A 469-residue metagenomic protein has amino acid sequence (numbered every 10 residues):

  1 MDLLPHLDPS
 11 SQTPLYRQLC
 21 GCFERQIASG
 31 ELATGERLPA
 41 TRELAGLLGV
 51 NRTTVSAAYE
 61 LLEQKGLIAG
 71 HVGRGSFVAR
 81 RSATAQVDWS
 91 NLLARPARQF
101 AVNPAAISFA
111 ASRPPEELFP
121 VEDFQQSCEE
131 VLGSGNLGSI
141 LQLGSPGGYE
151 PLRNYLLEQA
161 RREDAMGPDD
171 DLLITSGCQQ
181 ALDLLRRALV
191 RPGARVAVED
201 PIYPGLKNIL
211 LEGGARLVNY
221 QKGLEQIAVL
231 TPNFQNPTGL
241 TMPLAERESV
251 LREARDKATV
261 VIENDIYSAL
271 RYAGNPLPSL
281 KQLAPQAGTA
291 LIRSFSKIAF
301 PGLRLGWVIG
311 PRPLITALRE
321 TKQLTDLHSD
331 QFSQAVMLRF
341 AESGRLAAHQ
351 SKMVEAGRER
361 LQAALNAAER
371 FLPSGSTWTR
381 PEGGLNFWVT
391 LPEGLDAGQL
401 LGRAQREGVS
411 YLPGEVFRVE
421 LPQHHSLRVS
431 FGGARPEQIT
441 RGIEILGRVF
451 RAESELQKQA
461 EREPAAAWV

Functional and structural regions predicted by a protein language model:
M1-L132, L141, R319, Q323-D330 (+9 more regions): N-terminal basic, amphipathic alpha-helical segments
S76, I227, W307-G310: Short glycine- and hydrophobic/aromatic-rich loop-to-beta-strand nucleating segment in the catalytic cores
P114-P115, N233-N236, K297: Short glycine-rich anion-binding loops that position phosphate/pyrophosphate groups of nucleotides and phosphorylated
P115-I140, G144, L152, L157 (+15 more regions): Hydrophobic/basic alpha-helical segments enriched in Actinobacteria
G138-K257, I262, S268-Q286, G357 (+2 more regions): Conserved core of the PLP fold type I
L172, T259, T289, S376 (+1 more regions): Short, conserved active-site loop motifs that form the nucleotide-linked donor/cofactor pocket
P285-R358: Conserved core segment of the aminotransferase class I/II
